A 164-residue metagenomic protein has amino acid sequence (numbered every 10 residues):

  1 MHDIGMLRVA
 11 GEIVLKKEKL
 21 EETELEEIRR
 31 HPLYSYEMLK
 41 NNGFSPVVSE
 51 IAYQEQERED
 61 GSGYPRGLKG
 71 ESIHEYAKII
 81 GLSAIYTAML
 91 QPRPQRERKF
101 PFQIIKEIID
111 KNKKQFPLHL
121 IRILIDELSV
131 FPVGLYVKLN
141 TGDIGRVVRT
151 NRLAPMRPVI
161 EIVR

Functional and structural regions predicted by a protein language model:
M1-R164: Histidine- and acidic-residue-rich, metal-dependent catalytic cores
